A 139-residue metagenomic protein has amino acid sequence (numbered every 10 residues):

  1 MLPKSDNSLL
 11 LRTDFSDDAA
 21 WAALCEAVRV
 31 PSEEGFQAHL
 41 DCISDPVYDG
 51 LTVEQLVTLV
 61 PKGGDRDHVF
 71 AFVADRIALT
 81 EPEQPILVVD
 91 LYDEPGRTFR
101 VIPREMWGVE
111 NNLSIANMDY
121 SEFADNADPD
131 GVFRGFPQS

Functional and structural regions predicted by a protein language model:
M1-S121, S139: Short helix/strand-capping turn motifs
N126-S139: Short linear, low-complexity motifs centered on an aromatic residue
